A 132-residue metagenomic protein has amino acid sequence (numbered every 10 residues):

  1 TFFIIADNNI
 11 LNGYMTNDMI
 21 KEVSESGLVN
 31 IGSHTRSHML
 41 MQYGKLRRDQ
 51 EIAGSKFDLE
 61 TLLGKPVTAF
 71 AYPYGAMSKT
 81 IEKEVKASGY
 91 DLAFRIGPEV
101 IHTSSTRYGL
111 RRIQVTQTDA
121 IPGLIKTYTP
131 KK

Functional and structural regions predicted by a protein language model:
T1-L28: Active-site beta->alpha N-cap acidic-glycine motif
I4-A6, T35-H38: Short, histidine-centered active-site or binding-site loop motifs used for metal coordination, general acid-base
M19-S26, N30, R36-K132: C-terminal active-site subregion of NodB/CE4 polysaccharide deacetylases
